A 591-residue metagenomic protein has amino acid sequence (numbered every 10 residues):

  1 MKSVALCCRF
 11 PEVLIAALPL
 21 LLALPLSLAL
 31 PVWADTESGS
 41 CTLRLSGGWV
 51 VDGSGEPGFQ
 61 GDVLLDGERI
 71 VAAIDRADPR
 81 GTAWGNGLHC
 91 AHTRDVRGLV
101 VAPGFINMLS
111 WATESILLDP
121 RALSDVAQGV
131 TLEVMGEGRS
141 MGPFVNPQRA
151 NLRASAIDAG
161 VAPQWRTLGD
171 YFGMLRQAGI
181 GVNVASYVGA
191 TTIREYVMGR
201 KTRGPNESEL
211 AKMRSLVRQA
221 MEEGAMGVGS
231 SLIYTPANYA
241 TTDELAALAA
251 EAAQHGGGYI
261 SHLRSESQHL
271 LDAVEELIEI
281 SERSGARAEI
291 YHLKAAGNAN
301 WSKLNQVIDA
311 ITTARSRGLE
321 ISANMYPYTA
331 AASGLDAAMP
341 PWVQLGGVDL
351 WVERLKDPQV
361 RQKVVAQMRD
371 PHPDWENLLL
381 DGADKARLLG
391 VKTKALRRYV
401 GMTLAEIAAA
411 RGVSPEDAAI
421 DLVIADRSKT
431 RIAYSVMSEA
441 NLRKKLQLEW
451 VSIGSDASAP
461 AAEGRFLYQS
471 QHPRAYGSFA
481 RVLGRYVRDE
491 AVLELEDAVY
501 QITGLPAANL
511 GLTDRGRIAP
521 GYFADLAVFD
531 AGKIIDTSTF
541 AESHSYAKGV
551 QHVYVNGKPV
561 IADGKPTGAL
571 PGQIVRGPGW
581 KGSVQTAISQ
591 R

Functional and structural regions predicted by a protein language model:
P11-P31: Bacterial N-terminal signal peptides
D35-R44, V50-G104, D119: Histidine-rich, glycine-flanked metal-binding segment
G48, E68, G98, L109 (+11 more regions): Divalent metal-coordination and catalytic microenvironments
V50-D62, T430-V436, N441-L442, E490-V499 (+1 more regions): Acidic, glycine-enriched loop/beta-strand segments at the rims of small-molecule binding/catalytic pockets
T93-P163: Metal-associated gating/positioning segment near the N- to mid-region
F172-L175, I180-E207, A211-Y234, A249 (+3 more regions): Active-site neighborhoods of metal-dependent hydrolases
Q219-E276: Divalent metal-binding pocket/active-site signature
D357, K444-V451, D456, A527-Q573: C-terminal cap of metal-dependent C-N hydrolases
